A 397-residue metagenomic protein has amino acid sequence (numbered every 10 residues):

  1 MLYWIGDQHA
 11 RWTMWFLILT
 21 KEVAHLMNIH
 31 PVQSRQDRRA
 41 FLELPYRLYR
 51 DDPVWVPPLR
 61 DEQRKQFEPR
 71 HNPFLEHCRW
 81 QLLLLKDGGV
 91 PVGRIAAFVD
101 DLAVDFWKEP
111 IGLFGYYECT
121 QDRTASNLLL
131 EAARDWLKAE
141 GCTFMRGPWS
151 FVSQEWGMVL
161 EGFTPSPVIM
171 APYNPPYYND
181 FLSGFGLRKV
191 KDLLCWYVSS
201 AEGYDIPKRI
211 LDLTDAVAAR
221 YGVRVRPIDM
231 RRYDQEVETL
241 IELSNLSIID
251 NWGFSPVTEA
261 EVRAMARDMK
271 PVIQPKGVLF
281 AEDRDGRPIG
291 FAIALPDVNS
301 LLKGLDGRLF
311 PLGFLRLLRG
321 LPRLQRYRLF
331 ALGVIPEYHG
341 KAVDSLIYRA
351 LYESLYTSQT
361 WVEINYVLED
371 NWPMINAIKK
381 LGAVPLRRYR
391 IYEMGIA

Functional and structural regions predicted by a protein language model:
I18-R38, L42-R47, R209-R232: Conserved N-terminal entry element of GNAT/NAT acetyltransferase domains
P45-D87, I95-D105, P227, R231-G333: A conserved beta-strand-loop-helix scaffold within acyl/acetyltransferase catalytic domains
V104-G186, L305-L381: Acyl-donor binding region in acyl/amide transferases
P172-G253: Acyltransferase donor/substrate-recognition loop-hinge adjacent to the catalytic core
